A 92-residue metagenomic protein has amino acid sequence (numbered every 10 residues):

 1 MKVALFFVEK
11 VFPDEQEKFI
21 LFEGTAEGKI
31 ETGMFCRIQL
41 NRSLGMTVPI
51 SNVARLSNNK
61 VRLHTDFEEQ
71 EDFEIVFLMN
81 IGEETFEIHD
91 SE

Functional and structural regions predicted by a protein language model:
K2-E27, F35-E92: Beta-strand/loop-dominated core regions that host nucleotide or nucleotide-derived cofactor-binding catalytic loops
